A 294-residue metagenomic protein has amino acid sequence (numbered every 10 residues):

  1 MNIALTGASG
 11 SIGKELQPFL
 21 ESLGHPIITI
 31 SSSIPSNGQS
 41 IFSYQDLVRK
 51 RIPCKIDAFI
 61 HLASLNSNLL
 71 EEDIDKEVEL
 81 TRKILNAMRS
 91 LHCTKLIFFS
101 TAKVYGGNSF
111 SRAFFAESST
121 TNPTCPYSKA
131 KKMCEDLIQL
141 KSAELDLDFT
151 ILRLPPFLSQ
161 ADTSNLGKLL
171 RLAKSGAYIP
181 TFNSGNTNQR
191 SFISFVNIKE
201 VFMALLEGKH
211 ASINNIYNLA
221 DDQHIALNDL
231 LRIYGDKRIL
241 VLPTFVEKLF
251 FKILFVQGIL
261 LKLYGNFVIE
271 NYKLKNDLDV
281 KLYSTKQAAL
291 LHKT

Functional and structural regions predicted by a protein language model:
I3-L23: N-terminal Rossmann NAD(P)H-binding glycine-rich loop of SDR-like oxidoreductase domains
S43-K83, A87, G107: NAD(P)H-binding glycine-rich loop region in Rossmannoid oxidoreductase-like domains and their noncatalytic homologs
K83-P126: Conserved Rossmann-fold NAD(P)-dependent oxidoreductase catalytic core, especially the SDR/UDP-sugar
F110-F157, D162: Catalytic helix-loop patch of NAD(P)-dependent Rossmann-fold dehydrogenases
T120, R171-I193, V201, L205: A conserved pocket-lining segment of Rossmann-fold NAD(P)-dependent short-chain dehydrogenase/reductase
K132, L145-L147, L158-K168, L205-Y217: Glycine/proline-rich active-site loop of Rossmann-fold NAD(P)-dependent oxidoreductases
V201-Q257: Mid/C-terminal beta-alpha module of Rossmann-like enzyme folds, strongest in SDR-family dehydrogenases/epimerases
K281-T294: Amphipathic terminal alpha-helices
